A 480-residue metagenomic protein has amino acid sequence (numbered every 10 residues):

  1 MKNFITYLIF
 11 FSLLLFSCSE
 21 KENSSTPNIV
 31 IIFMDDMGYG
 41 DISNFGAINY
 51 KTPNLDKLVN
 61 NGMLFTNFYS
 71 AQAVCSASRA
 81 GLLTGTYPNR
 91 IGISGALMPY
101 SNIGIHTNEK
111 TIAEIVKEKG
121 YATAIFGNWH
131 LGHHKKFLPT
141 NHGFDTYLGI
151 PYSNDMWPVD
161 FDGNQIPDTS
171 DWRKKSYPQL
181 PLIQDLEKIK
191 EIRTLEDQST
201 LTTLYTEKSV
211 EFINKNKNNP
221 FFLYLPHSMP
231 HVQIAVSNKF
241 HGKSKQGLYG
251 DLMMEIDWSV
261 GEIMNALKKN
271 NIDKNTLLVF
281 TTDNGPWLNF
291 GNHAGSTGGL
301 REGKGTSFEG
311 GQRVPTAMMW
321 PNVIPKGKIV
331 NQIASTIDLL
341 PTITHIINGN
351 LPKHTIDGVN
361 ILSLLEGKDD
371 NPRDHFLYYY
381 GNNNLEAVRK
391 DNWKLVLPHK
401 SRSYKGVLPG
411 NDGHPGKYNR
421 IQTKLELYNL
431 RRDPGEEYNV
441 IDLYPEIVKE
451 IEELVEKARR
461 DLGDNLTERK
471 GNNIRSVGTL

Functional and structural regions predicted by a protein language model:
K2, C18-E426, P434-L480: Formylglycine-dependent sulfatase
K2-F10: Sec-dependent signal peptide recognition, specifically the positively charged N-region followed immediately by
F10-S17: Hydrophobic h-region of N-terminal signal peptides that target proteins for export in Gram-negative bacteria
